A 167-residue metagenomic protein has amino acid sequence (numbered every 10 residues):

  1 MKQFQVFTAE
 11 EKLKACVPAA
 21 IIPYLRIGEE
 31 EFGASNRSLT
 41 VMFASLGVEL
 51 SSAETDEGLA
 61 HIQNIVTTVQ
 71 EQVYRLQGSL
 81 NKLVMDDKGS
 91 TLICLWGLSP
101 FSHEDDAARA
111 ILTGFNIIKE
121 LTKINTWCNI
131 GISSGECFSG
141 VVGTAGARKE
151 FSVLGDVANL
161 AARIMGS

Functional and structural regions predicted by a protein language model:
M1-L39, G47-R75: Regulatory cytosolic signal-relay segments
F4, E29-G33, N81, N129 (+2 more regions): Short, well-ordered helical secondary-structure segments
F4-F7, C16, Y24, F32 (+6 more regions): Phenylalanine-focused residue identity feature
S38-E49, Q77-R109, E120-D156: Catalytic core of nucleotidyl cyclases, primarily class III adenylyl/guanylyl cyclases
G58-I65, R109-T113, V157-L160: Hydrophobic alpha-helical membrane-association signature
N64-S79, T113-N125: Generic non-transmembrane alpha-helical segments
I117-E120, A145, L160-S167: Conserved, well-folded catalytic cores of nucleic-acid-processing and energy-transducing macromolecular machines
